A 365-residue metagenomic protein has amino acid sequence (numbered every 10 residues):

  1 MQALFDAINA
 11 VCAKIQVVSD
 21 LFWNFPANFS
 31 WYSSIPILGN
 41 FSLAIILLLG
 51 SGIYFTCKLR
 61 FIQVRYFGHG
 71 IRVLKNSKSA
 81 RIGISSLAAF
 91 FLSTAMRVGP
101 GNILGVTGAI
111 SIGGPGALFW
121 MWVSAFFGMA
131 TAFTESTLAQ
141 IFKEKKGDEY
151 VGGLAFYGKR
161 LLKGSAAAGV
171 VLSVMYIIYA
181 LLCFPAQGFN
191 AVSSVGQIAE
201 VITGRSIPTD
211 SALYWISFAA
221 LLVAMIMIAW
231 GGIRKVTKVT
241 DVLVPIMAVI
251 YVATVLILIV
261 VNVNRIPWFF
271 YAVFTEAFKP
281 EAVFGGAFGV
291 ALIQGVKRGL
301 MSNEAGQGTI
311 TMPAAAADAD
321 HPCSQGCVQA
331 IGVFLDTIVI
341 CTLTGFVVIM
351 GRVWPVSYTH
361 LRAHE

Functional and structural regions predicted by a protein language model:
M1-P100, I110-G116, G128: N-terminal alpha-helical transmembrane segments of multi-pass membrane transport and channel/translocase proteins
I45-S51, G83-S93, G164-Y179, S217-A220 (+2 more regions): Select transmembrane alpha-helical segments in multipass membrane proteins
L47-I71, Y176, V192-V195, A212-F274: Membrane-interface loop-to-helix entry segments
S51-T56, T94-A95, S124-D148, L154 (+2 more regions): Helix-loop-helix module between adjacent transmembrane segments
R81-S111, L138-I141, G147-A155, K159 (+1 more regions): Alpha-helical membrane segments and immediately flanking helix-loop junctions that form or couple to the substrate/ion
F127-E135, F218-I233, V244-N264, K297-R298 (+1 more regions): Selective recognition of specific alpha-helical transmembrane segments in multi-pass small-molecule
D241, I250-A305, I310: Membrane-embedded translocation segments of transport machinery
T359-E365: Conserved small/polar residues in nucleotide/adenosyl-binding loops
